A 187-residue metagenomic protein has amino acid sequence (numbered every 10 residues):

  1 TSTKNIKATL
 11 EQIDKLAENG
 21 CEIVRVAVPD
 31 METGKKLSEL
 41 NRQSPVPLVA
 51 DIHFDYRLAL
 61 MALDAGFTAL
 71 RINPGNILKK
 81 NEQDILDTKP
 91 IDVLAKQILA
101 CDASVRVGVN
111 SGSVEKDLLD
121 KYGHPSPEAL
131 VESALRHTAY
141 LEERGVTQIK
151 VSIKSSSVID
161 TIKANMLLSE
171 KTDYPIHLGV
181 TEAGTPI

Functional and structural regions predicted by a protein language model:
T1, E22-V26, V46-I52, L70-I72 (+3 more regions): Hydrophobic faces of well-ordered beta-strands that scaffold small-molecule active sites in alpha/beta enzyme cores
T1, K35-Q43, A103-G123: N-terminal small/glycine-rich loop or linker at the start of catalytic domains across soluble metabolic enzymes
T1-A8, A27-P29, V46-F54, K80-N81 (+2 more regions): Active-site mouth loops of central-metabolism enzymes
A8-L16, V24-A65: N-terminal active-site wall of soluble small-molecule enzyme domains
M31-I52, K89-A103, A164-L178: Alpha-helix-loop-beta-strand connector modules within alpha/beta enzyme cores
V46, F54-S104: Hydrophobic or amphipathic alpha-helical targeting/insertion segments
S113, L118-I187: Catalytic alpha/beta core domains of metabolic enzymes, predominantly
